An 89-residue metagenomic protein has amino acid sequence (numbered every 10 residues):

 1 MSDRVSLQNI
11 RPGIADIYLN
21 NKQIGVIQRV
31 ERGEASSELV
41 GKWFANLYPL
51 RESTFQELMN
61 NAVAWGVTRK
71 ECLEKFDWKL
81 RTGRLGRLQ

Functional and structural regions predicted by a protein language model:
M1-N20: Negatively charged, low-complexity tracts enriched in Asp/Glu with abundant Ser/Thr
S2-L7, V40-Q89: Mixed-charge, Lys/Arg-enriched low-complexity segments
L19-S53: A short, structured beta-strand/loop element
